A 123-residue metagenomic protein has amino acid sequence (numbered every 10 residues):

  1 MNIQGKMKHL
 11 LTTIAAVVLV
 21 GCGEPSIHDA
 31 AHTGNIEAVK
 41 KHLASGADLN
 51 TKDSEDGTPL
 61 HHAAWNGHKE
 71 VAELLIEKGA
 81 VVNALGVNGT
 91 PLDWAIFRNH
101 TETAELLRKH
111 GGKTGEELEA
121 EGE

Functional and structural regions predicted by a protein language model:
V20-G21: C-terminal motif of bacterial Sec signal peptides marking the signal peptidase cleavage site
A38, E70-V71, E102-T103: Conserved ankyrin/ankyrin-like repeat signature
L43-D48, E73-V81, L106-K113: Ankyrin repeat domain, specifically the short helix-to-loop turn at the C-terminus of the second helix of each repeat
L49-K52, V82-G86, E116-E117: Ankyrin repeat boundary signal
D56, N88-G89: Start-of-repeat signature of ankyrin repeats
